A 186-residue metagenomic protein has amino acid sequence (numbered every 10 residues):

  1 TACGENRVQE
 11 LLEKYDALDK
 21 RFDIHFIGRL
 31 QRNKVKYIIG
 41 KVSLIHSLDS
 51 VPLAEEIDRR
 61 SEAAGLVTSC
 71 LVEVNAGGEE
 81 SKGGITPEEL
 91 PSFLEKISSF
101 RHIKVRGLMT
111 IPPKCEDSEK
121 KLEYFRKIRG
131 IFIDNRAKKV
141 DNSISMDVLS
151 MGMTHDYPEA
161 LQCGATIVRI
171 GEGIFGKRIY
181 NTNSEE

Functional and structural regions predicted by a protein language model:
T1-H155, L161-C163, F175: Conserved alpha/beta-domain cores
G164-T166, G171: Active-site-proximal glycine-rich helix-loop-beta segment
E172, I179: Short glycine-rich donor-binding/catalytic loop of glycosyltransferases that coordinates the nucleotide-sugar
N181-E186: Active-site loop ensemble at the mouth of alpha/beta enzyme cores that anchors a bound cofactor
